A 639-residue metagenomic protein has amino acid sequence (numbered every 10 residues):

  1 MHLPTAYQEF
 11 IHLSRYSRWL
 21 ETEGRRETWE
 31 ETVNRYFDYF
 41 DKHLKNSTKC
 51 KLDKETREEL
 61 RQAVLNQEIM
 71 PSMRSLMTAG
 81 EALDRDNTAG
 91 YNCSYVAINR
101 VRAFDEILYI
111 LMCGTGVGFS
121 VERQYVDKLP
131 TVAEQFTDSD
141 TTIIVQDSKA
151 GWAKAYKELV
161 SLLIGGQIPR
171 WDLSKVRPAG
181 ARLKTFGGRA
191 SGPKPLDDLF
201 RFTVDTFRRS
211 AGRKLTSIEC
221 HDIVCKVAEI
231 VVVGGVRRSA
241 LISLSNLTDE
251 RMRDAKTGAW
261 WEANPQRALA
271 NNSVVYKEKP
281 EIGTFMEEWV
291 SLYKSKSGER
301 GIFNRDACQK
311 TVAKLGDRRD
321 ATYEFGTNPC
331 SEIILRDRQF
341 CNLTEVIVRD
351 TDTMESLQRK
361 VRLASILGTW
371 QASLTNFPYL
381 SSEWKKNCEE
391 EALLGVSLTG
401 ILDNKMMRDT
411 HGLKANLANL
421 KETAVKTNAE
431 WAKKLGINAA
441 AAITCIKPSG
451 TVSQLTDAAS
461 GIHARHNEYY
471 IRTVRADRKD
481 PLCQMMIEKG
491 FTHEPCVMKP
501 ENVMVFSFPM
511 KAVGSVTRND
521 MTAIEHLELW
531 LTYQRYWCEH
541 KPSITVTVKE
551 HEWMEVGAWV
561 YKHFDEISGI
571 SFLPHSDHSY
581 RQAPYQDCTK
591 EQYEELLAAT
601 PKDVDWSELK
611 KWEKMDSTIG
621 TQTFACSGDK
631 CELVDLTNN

Functional and structural regions predicted by a protein language model:
M1-N639: Extended catalytic cores of very large enzyme megasubunits
